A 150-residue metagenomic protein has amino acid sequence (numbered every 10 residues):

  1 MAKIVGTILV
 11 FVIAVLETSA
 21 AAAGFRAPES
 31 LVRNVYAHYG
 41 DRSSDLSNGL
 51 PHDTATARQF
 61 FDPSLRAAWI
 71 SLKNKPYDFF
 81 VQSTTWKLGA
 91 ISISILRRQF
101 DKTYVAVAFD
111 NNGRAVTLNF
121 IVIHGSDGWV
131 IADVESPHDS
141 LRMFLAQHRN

Functional and structural regions predicted by a protein language model:
G6-E17: Bacterial N-terminal signal peptides
T18-A22: Sec/Tat signal peptide C-region and signal peptidase I cleavage site
A23, R58-R114: Surface-exposed, charged secondary-structure patches
F25-S30, P51, N112-G113, D139: Soluble non-cytosolic domains of exported or imported proteins
R26-S44: Short, aromatic-enriched amphipathic alpha-helices that serve as compact interaction elements
A27-V32, D53, A57, F61: Stable alpha-helical elements in mature extracytoplasmic
S43-D53: Surface-exposed patches in mature extracellular/periplasmic domains of secreted proteins
R98-K102, N112-A115, G125, D133-N150: Low-complexity, intrinsically disordered terminal/linker segments enriched in charged and Gly/Pro repeats
